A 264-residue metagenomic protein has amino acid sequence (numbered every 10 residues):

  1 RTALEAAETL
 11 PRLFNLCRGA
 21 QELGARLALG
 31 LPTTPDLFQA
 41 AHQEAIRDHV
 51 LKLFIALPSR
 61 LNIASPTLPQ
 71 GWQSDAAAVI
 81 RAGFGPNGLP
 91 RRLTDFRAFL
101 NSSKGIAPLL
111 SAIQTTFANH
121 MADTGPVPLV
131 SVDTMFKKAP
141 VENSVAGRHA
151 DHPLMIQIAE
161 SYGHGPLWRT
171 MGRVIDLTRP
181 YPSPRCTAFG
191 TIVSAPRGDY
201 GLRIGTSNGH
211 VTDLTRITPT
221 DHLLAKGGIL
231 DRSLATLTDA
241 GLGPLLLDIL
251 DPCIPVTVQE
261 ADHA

Functional and structural regions predicted by a protein language model:
R1-D199, S207-H210, T220-A264: Active-site bordering "gate/hinge" segments that shape substrate access to catalytic or cofactor-binding pockets
